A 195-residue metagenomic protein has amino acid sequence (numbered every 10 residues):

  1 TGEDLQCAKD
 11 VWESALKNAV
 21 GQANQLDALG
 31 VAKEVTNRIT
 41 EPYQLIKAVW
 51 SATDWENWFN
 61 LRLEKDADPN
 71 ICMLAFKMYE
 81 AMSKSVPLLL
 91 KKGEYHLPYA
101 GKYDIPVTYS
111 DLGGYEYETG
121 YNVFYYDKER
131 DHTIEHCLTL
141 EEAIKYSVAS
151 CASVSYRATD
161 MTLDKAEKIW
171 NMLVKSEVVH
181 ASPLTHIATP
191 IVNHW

Functional and structural regions predicted by a protein language model:
T1-W195: A conserved ligand/cofactor-binding region detector
